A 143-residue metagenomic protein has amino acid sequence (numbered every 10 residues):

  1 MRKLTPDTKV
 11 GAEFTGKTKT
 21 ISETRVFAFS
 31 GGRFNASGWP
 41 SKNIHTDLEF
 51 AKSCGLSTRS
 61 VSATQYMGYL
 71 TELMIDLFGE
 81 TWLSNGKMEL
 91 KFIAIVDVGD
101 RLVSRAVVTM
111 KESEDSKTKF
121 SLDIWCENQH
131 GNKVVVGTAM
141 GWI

Functional and structural regions predicted by a protein language model:
M1-R59: Catalytic strand-loop segment that frames the active site of acyl-thioester-processing enzymes
M1-T18, F92, D97-I143: HotDog/MaoC-like acyl-thioester-processing domains
T5-P6, H45, D76-W82, K111-E114: Intrinsically disordered, low-complexity segments enriched in polar/charged residues with Gly/Pro, especially when
F27, G86, D115-S116: Sparse recognition of residues in long alpha-helices and their boundaries
N35-A36, K42-T46, M88, D97 (+2 more regions): Short, surface-exposed, polar/charged, turn-prone segments marking secondary-structure boundaries
C54-V61, Q65-T109: Hydrophobic beta-strand-centered segment that forms part of the acyl-chain substrate-binding groove
